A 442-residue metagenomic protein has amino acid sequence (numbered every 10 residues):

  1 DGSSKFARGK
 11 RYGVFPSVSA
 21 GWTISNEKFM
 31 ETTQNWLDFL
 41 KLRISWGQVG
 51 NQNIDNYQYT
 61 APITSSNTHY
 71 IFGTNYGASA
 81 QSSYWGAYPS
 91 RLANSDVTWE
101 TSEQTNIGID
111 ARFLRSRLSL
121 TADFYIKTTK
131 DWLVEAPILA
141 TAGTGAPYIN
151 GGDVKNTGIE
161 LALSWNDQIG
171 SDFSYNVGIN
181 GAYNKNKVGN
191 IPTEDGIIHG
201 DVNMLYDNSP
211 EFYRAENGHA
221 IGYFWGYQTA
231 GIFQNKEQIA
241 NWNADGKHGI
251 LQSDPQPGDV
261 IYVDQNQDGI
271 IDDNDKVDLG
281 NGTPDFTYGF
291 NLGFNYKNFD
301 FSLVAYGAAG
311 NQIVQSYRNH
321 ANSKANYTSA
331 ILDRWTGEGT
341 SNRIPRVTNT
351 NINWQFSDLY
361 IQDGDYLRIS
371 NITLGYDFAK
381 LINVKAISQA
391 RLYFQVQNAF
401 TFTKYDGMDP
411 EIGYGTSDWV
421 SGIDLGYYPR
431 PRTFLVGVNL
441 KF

Functional and structural regions predicted by a protein language model:
D1-A7, R11-N26, S102-Q104, F113-L120 (+6 more regions): Surface-exposed extracellular loop regions of Gram-negative outer-membrane beta-barrel proteins
S3, A308-Q397: Extracytoplasmic gating/loop element in the C-terminal half of outer-membrane beta-barrel translocons and assembly
A7-R11, T32, Q48, Q52-H69 (+5 more regions): Outer-membrane beta-barrel and related beta-rich outer-membrane complex signature in Gram-negative bacteria
A20, L42-Q48, Y59, L120-I126 (+5 more regions): Transmembrane beta-barrel strands of outer-membrane/channel proteins
E31-E100, S119, D123-V154, P192: Solvent-exposed loop/turn elements at secondary-structure boundaries
N56-Y59, S65-I71, I149, N166-G280 (+2 more regions): Conserved small-residue
Y59, Y70-S119, P147-G170, A215-G226 (+2 more regions): Outer-membrane beta-barrel signature, preferentially recognizing the C-terminal barrel domain of Gram-negative
T64, T68-I71, G151-G158, N203-Q234 (+3 more regions): C-terminal beta-signal and terminal closure region of outer-membrane beta-barrel proteins
